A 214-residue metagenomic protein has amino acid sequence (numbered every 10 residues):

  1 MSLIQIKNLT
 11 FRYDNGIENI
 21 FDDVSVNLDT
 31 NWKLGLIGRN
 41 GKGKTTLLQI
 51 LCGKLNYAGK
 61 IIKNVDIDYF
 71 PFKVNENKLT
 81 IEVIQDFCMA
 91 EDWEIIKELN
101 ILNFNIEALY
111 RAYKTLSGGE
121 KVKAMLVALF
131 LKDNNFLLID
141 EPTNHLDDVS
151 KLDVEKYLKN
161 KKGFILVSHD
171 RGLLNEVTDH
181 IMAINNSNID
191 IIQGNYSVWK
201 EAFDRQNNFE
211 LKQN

Functional and structural regions predicted by a protein language model:
M1-E210: ABC ATP-binding cassette signature C-motif
